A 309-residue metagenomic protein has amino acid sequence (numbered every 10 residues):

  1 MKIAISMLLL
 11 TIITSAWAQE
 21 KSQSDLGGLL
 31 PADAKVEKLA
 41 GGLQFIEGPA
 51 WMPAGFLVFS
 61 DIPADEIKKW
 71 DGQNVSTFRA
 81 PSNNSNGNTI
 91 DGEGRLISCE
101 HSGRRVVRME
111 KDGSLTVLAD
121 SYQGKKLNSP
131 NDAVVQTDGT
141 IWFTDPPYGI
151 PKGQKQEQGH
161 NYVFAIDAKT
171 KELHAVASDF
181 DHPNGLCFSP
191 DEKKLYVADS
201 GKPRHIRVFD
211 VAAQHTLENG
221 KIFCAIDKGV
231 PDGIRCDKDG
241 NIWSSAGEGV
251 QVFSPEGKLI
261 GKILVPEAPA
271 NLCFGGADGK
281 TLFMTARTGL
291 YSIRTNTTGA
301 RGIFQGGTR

Functional and structural regions predicted by a protein language model:
Q19-K35: Blade/loop signatures of beta-propeller domains
V36-A40, N74-R79, T116-Q123, E172-A177 (+2 more regions): A short beta-strand motif characteristic of beta-propeller blades
A40-F56, P81-E100, R104-R105, Q123-F143 (+6 more regions): Beta-rich, blade/repeat-based domains predominating in secreted/periplasmic proteins but also intracellular
F56-T77: Beta-propeller domains
E66-K68, R105-V107, Y162-F164, H205-R207 (+2 more regions): A short loop-to-beta-strand structural motif that recurs across blades of beta-propeller domains
F143-Q158, T295: Short, conserved, GDST-rich strand-edge loop motifs in beta-rich repeat architectures
F209-T216, T295-R301: Short loop/turn segments immediately following beta-strands, especially the blade-tip and inter-blade linker loops
N271-R309: Blade-level signature of beta-propeller repeat domains, shared across WD40, Kelch, NHL, RCC1 and BNR/Asp-box propellers
